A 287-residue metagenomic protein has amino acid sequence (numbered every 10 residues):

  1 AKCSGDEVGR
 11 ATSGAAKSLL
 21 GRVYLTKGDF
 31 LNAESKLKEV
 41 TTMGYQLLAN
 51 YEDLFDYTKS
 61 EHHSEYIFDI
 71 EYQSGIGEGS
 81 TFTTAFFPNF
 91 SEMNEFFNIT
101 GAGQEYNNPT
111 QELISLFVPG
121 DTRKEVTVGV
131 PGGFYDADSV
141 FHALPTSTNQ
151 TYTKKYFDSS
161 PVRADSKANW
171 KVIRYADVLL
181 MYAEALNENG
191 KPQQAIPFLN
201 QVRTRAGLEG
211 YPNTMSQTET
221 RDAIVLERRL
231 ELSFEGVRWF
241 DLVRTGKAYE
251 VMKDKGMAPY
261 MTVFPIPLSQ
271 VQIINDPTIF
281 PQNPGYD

Functional and structural regions predicted by a protein language model:
A1, T146-Q150, T204: Glycine-rich, acidic and aromatic/proline-enriched surface loops and short helix-turn segments that act as binding
A1, V8-T41, F68, D121 (+2 more regions): Extended, hydrophobic/aromatic-rich amphipathic alpha-helical segments that build helical scaffolds
C3, M43-Y45, A206-E209: Alpha-helical junction/boundary sensor with strong preference for TPR arrays
C3, R10, R238-D241: Short, solvent-exposed turn/loop segments enriched in Gly/Ser/Thr/Pro and often Arg
S4-G9, N50, G210-M215: Surface-exposed patches in mature extracellular/periplasmic domains of secreted proteins
R10-A137, M252: An aromatic- and glycine-enriched ligand-binding surface/loop that stacks and positions planar moieties
D56-N107, D165, W170, L186 (+2 more regions): Long, intrinsically disordered, low-complexity segments
E112-Y175: Flexible, polar/acidic helix-loop-strand segments at domain edges
